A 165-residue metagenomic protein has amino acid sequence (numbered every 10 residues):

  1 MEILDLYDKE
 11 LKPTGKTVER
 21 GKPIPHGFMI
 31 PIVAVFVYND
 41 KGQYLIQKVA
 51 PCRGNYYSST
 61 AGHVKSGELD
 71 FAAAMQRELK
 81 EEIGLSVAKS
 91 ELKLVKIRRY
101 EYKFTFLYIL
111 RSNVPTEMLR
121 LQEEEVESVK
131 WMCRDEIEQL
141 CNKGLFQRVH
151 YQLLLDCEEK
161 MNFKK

Functional and structural regions predicted by a protein language model:
M1-A34, D40: Acidic, metal-coordinating catalytic segment for phosphate/diphosphate chemistry, firing primarily on the Nudix
L4, G27, Q43, Y56 (+1 more regions): A residue-level structural signature of the nucleotidyltransferase/glycosyltransferase Rossmann-like core
E10, N39-Q43, A50, E68 (+2 more regions): Short loop segments at secondary-structure junctions
V18, C52-Y57, R99-K165: Nudix hydrolase/Nudix homology domain
R20-I24, K93-R99: Short, solvent-exposed loop/turn elements at beta->coil junctions and helix N-caps that rim active or binding pockets
I32-H63: A glycine-rich, hydrophobic loop/mini-helix early in the fold
I46, S59-K93: The catalytic Nudix box helix
